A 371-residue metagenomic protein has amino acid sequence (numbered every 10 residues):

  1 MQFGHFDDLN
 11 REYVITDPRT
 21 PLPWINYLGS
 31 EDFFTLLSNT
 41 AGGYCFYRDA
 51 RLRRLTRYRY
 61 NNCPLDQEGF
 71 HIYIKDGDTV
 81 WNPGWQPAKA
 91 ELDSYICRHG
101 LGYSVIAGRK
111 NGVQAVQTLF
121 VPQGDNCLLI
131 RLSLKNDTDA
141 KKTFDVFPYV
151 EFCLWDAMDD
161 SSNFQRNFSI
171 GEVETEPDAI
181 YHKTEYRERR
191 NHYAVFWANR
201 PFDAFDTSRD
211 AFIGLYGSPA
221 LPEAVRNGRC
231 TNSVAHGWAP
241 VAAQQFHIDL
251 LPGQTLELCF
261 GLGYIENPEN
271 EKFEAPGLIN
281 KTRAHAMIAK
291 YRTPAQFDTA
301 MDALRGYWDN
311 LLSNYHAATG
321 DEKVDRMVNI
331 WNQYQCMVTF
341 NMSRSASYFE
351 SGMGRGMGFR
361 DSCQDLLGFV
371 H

Functional and structural regions predicted by a protein language model:
M1-D361: Anionic coordination/interaction segments
F359-H371: Alpha-helical support elements that line or immediately flank enzyme active sites and cofactor-binding pockets
